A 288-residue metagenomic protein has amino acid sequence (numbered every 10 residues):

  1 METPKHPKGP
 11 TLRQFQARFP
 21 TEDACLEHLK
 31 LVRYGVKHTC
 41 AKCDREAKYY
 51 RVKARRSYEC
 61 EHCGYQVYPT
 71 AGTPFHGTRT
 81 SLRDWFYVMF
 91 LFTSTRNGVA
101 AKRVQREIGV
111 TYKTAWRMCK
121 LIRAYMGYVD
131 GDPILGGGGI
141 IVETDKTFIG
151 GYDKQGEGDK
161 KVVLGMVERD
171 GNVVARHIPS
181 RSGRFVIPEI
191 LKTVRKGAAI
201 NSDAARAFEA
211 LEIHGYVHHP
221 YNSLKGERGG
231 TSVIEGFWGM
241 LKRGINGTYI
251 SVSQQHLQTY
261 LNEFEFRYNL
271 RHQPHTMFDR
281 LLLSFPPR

Functional and structural regions predicted by a protein language model:
M1-R288: Residue-level recognition of single "structural anchor" positions that define or cap local secondary structure
